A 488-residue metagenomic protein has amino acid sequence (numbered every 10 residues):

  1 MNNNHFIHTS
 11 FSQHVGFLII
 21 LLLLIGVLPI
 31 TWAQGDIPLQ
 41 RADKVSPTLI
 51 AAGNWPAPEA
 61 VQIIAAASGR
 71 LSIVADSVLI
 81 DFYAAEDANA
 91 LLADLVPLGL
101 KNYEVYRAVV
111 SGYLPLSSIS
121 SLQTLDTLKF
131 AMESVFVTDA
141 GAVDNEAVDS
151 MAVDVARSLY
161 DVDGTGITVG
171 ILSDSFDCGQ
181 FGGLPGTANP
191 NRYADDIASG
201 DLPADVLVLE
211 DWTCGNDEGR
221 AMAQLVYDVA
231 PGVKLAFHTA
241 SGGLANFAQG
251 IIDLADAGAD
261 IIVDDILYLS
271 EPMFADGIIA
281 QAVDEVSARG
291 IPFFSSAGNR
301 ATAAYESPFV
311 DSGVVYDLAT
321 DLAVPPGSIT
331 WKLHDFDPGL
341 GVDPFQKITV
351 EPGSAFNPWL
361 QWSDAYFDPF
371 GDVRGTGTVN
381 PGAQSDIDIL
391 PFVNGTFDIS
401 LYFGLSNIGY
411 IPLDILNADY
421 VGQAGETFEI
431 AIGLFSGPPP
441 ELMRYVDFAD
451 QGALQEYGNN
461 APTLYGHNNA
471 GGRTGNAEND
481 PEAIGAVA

Functional and structural regions predicted by a protein language model:
M1-N3, G35, A42, V143-D144 (+10 more regions): Intrinsic-disorder/low-complexity regions
M1-S12: N-terminal secretory signal peptides that target proteins for export/translocation
I7, L91-D94, L405-I408: Short, solvent-exposed secondary-structure boundary motifs
H8-S10, W32, F397: N-terminal compositionally biased, intrinsically disordered segments and leader/signal-like regions
V15-I19: Sec-dependent signal peptide hydrophobic core
L23-L24, L28-N216, A221-D228, K234 (+2 more regions): Autoinhibitory N-terminal propeptides
W32, V206, E482, V487-A488: Short, intrinsically disordered, charge-balanced linker/junction segments flanking boundaries in proteins
N216-Y227, G232-V487: Substrate-binding/access-modulating region of protease and related hydrolase catalytic domains
